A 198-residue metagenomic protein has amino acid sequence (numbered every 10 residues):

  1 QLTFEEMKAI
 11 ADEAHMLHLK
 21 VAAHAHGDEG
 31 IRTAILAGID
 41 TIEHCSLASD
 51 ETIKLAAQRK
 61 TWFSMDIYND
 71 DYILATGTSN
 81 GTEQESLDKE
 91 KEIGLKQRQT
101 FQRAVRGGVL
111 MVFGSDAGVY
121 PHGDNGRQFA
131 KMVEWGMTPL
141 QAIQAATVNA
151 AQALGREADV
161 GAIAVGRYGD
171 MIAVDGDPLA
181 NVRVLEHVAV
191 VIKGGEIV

Functional and structural regions predicted by a protein language model:
Q1-F63, K91-M111, A158: Histidine/acidic residue-rich metal-binding segments in metalloenzymes
M16-H18, I93-P178: His/Asp/Glu-enriched, well-ordered alpha-helical/loop segment that forms or immediately abuts the divalent-metal
H26-D28, L47, Y68-D70, D116-G118: Active-site beta-loop-alpha junctions enriched in small/polar residues
D50-A57, I73-G77, R183: Short, charged, surface-exposed secondary-structure boundary motifs
W62-D66, D70-D88: Active-site loop ensemble at the mouth of alpha/beta enzyme cores that anchors a bound cofactor
V191: Short aromatic-centered micro-motifs
